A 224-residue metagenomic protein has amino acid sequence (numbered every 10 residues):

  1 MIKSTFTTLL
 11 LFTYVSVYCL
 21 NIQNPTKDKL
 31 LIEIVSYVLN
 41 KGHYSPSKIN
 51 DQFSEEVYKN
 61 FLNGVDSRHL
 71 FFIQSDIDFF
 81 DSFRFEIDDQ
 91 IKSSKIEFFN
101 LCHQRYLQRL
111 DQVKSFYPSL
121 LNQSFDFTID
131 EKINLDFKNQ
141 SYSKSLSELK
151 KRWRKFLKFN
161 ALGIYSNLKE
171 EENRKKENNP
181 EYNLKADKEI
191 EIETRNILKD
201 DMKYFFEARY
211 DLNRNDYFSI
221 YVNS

Functional and structural regions predicted by a protein language model:
I2, C19-S224: Flexible, low-complexity junctional segments that flank or bridge functional domains
I2-L11: Sec-dependent signal peptide recognition, specifically the positively charged N-region followed immediately by
Y14-S16: N-terminal signal peptide c-region/cleavage motif recognized by signal peptidases
